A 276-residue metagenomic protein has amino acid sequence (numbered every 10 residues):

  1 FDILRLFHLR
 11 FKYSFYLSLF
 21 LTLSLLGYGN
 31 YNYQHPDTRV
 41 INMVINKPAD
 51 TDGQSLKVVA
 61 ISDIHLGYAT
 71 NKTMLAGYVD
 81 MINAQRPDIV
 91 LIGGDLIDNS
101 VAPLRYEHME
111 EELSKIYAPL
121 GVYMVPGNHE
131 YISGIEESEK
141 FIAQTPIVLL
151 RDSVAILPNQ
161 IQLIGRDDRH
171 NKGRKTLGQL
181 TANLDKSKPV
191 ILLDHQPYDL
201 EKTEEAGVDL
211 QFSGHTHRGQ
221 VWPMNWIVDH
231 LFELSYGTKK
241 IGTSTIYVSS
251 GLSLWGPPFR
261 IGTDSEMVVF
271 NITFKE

Functional and structural regions predicted by a protein language model:
F1-R5: Membrane-embedded alpha-helical segments of integral membrane proteins
F7-N32: Internal/C-terminal transmembrane anchor helices
Y33-D37: Transmembrane-cytosolic junction motif
R39-E276: Soluble catalytic domains of enzymes that build or remodel membrane lipids, polysaccharides, and related
